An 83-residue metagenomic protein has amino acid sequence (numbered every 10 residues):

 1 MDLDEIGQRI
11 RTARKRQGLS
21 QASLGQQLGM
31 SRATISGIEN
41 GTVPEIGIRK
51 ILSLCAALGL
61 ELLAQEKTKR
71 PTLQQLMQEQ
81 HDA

Functional and structural regions predicted by a protein language model:
M1-E5: A detector for short, charged/polar N-terminal pre-domain segments
R9-S23, Q27, D82: Short basic helix-loop element that most often maps to the first helix and adjoining turn of HTH DNA-binding modules
G29-V43: Recognition helix of helix-turn-helix/homeodomain-like DNA-binding domains that insert into the DNA major groove
I48-L63: DNA major-groove recognition helix of helix-turn-helix/homeodomain DNA-binding modules
L63-A83: Short, charged recognition helix plus adjacent turn of helix-turn-helix-like nucleic-acid-binding domains
